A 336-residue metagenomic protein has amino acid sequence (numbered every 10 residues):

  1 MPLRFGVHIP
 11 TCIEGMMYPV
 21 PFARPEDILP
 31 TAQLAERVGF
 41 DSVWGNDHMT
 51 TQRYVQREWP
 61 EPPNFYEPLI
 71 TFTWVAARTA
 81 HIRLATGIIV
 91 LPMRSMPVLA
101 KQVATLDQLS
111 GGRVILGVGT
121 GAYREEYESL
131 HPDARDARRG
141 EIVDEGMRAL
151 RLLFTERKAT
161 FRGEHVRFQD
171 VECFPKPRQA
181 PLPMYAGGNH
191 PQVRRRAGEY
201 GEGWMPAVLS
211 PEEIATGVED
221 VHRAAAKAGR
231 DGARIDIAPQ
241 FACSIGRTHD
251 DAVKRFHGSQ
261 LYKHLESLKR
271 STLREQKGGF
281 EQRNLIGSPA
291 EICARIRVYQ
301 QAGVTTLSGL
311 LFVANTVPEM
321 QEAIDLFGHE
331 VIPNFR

Functional and structural regions predicted by a protein language model:
M1, I9, E36, L130 (+5 more regions): An alpha-helical appendage that flanks or caps ligand/catalytic pockets
M1-R78, A180-L182: N-terminal beta1-alpha1-beta2 module of alpha/beta enzyme domains
F5-V7, V43-G45, L84-T86, V114-V118 (+4 more regions): Hydrophobic faces of well-ordered beta-strands that scaffold small-molecule active sites in alpha/beta enzyme cores
T11-E26, I89-P97, R178-N189, S244-G246 (+1 more regions): Active-site mouth loops of central-metabolism enzymes
F22-A35, L99-Q102, A186-R196, P289-V298: Short, acidic/polar
A35, G39, D47, V75 (+11 more regions): Conserved, mostly hydrophobic/aromatic
F40, G111, G201-E202, V304-T305: A structural motif
R57-L84, I142-A149, L153, E322-R336: Alpha-helix-loop-beta-strand connector modules within alpha/beta enzyme cores
